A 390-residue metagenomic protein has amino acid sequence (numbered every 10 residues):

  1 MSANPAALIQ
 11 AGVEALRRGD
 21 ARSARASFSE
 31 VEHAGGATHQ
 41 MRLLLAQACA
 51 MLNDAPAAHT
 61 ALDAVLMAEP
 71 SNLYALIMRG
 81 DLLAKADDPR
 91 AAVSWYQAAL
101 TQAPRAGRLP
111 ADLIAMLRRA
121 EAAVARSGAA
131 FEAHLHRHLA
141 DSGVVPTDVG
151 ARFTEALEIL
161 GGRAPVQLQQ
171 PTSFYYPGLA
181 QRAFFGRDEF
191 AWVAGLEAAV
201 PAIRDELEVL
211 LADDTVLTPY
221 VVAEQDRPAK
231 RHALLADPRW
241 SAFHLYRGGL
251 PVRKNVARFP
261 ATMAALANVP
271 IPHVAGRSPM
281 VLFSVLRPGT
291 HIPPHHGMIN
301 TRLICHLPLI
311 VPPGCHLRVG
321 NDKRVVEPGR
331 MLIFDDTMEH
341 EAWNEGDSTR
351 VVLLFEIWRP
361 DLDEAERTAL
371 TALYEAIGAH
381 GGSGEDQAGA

Functional and structural regions predicted by a protein language model:
A6, Q40, L73-Y74, R108: Start-of-helix register in tetratricopeptide repeats
M67, D81, K85-D87, A91-V93 (+4 more regions): Fe(II)/2-oxoglutarate oxygenase catalytic core
I310-P328: A short beta-strand-loop-beta hairpin characteristic of the jelly-roll/cupin
